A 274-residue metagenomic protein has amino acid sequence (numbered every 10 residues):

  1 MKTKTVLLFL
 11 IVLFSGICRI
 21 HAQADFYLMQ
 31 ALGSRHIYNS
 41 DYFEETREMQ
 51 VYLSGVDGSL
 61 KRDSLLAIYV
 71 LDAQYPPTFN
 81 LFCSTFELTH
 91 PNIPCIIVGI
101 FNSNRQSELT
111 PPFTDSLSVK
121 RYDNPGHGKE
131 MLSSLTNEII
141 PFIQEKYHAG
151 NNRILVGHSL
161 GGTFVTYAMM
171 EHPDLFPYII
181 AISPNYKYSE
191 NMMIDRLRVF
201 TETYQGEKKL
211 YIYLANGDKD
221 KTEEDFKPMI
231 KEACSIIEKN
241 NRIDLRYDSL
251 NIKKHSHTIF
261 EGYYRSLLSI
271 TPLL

Functional and structural regions predicted by a protein language model:
M1-D25: Bacterial Sec-dependent N-terminal signal peptides
I20-L66: A domain-start/cap signature at the N-terminus of enzymes
H36-Y38, D63-S134, E138, F142-K146: Serine-hydrolase catalytic machinery in alpha/beta-hydrolase-like enzymes
M131, S159-G162: Active-site loop->helix "elbow" adjoining a glycine-rich segment at hydrolase catalytic centers
Y147-S159, I179: Alpha/beta-hydrolase fold nucleophile elbow
G162-P173: Short glycine-enriched nucleophile-adjacent loop and the immediately C-terminal alpha-helix near the catalytic center
D174-K209: Mobile cap/lid helix-loop segments that gate and shape the active-site cleft of serine hydrolases
A215, E223-L274: C-terminal catalytic histidine-bearing segment of alpha/beta-hydrolase fold enzymes
